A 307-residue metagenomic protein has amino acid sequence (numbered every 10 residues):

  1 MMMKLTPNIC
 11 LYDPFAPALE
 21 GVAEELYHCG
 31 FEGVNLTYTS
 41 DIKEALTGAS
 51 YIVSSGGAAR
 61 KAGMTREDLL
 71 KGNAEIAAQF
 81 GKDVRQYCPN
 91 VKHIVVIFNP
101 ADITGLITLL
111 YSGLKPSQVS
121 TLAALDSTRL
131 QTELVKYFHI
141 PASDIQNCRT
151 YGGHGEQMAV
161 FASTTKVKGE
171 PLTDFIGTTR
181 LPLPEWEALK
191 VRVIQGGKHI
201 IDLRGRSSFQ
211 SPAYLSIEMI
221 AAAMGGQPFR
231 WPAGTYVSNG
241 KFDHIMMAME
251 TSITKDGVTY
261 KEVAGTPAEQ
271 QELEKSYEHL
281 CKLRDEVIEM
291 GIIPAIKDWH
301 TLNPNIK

Functional and structural regions predicted by a protein language model:
M1, G57-R60, T254-G257: Short connector loops/turns at beta-strand edges and beta->alpha or beta->beta junctions
M1-M2, E24, K82, L110 (+1 more regions): Short, well-ordered alpha-helices that flank and scaffold nucleotide-derived cofactor binding pockets
M2-P7, G113-P116: Conserved S-adenosyl-L-methionine
L5-A49, D285, M290-I292: Conserved N-terminal Rossmann-fold NAD(P) cofactor-binding segment
C29-Y51, G57-R66, G72-P89: A structured beta-alpha segment of the ubiquitous adenosine-cofactor-binding alpha/beta core
V53-S54, V96: Redox-cofactor binding/interface segments in oxidoreductases and associated redox assembly factors
T65-E133: Rossmann-like NAD(P)(H) cofactor-binding subdomain of soluble oxidoreductases
S112-Q118, S127-K307: C-terminal substrate-binding/catalytic lobe of Rossmann-fold NAD(P)-dependent dehydrogenases
